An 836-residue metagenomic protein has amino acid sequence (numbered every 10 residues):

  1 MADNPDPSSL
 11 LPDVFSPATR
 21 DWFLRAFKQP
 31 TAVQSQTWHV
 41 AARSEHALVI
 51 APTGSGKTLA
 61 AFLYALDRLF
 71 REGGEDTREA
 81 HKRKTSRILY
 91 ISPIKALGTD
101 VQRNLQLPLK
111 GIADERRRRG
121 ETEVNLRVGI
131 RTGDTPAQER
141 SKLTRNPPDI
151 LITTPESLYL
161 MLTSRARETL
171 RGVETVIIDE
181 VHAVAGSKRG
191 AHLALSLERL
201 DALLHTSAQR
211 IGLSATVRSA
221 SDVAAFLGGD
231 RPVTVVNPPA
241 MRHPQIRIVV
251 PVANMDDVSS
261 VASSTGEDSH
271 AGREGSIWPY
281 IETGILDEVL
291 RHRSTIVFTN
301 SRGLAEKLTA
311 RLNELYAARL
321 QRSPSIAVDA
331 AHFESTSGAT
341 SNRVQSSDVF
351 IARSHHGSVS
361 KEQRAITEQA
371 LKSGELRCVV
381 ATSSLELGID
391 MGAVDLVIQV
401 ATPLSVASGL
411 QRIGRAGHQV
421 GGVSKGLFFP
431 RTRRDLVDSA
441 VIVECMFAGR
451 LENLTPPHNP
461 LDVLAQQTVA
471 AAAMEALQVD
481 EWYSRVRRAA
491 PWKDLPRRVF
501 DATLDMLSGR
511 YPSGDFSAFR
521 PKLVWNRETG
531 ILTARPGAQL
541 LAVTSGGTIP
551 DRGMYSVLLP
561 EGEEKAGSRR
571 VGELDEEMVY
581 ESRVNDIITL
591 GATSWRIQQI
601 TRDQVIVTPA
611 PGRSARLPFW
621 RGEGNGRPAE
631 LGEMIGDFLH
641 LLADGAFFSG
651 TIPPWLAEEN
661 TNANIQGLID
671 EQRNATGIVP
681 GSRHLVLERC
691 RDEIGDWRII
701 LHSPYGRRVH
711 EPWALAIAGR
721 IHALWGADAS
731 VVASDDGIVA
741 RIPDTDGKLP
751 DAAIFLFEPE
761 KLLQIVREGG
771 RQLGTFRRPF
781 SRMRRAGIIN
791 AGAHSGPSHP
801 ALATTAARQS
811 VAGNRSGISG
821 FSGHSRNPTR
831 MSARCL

Functional and structural regions predicted by a protein language model:
A2, S9-L11, F15-D21, Q36-T37 (+4 more regions): Helicase motor core with emphasis on the C-terminal RecA-like subdomain
S55-G56: ATP-binding Walker
Y483-M554, K565, P618, E623-L836: Extended, highly charged accessory segments
R552-E573: Short, basic/aromatic beta-hairpin or loop at an interaction surface
T593-I600: Short beta-strand-centered aromatic/proline hotspots
T601-P618: Short, solvent-exposed secondary-structure boundary/capping segments
